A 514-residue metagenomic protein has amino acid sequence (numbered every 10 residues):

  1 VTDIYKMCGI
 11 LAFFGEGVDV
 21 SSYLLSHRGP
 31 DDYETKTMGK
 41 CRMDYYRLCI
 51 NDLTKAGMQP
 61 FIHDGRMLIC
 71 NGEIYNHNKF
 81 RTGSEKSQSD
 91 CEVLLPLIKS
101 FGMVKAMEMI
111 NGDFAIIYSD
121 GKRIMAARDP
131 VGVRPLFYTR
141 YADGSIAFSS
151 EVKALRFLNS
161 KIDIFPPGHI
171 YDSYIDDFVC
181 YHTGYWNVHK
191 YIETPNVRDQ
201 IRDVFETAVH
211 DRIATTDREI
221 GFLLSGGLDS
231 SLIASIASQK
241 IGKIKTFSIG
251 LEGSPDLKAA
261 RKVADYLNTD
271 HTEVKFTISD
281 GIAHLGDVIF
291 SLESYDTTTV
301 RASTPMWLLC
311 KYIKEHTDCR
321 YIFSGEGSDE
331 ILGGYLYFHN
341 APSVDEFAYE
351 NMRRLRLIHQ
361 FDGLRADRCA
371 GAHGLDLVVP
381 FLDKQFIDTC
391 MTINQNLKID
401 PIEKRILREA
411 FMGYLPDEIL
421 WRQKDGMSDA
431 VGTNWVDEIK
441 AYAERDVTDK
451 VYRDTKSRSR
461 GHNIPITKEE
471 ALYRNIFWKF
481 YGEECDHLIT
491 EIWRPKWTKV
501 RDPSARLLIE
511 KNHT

Functional and structural regions predicted by a protein language model:
T2-I69, E73, S100-I192, D203-H210 (+3 more regions): N-terminal glutamine amidotransferase
T2-Y5, F14, K122-M125, P130-L136 (+6 more regions): ATP-dependent adenylate-handling active sites, centered on carboxylate activation for C-N bond formation
V18, C70-D120, A127, L223 (+4 more regions): Short histidine
D32-Y33, E85-D90, S160, Y414-G426 (+2 more regions): Short, surface-exposed acidic
T35, P60-F61, E85, I110 (+4 more regions): Short clusters of hydrophobic/aromatic residues that line enzyme substrate/ligand-binding pockets
T82-K86, F101-K105, L155-I162, Y295-T297 (+1 more regions): Short, polar/flexible loop-turn hinges at active-site or ligand-entry regions and domain interfaces
I98-S100, E151-L155, I289-E293, N340: Active-site loops of AMP-binding adenylate-forming
D446-Y452: Surface/interface-facing alpha-helical segments and adjacent flexible terminal/loop regions used for partner/assembly
